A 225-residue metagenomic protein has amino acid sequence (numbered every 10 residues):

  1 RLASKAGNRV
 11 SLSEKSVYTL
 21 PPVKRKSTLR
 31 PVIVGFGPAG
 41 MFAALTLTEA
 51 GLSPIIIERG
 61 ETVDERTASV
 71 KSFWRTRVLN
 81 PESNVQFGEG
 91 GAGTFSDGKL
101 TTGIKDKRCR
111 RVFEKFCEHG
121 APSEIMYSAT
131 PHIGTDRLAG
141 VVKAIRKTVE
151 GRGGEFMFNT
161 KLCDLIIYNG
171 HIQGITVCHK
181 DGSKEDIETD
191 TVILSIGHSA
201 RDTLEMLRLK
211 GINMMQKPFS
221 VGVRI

Functional and structural regions predicted by a protein language model:
R1-I225: Residues forming the flavin
